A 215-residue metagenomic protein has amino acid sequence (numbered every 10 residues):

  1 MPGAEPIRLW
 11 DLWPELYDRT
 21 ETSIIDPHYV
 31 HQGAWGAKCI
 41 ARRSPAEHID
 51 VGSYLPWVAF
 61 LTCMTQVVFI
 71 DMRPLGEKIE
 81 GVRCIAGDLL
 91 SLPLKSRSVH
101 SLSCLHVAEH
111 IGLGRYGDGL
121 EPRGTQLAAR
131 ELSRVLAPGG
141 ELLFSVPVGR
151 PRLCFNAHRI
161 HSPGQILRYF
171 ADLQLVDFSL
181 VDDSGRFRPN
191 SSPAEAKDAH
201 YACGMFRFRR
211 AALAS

Functional and structural regions predicted by a protein language model:
M1-S91, R97, L105, A212-S215: Conserved N-terminal segment of class I S-adenosyl-L-methionine
T62, A137, A171: Short conserved AdoMet
L89-S101, A129-V135: Short amphipathic alpha-helices and their capping/turn segments at secondary-structure boundaries
S103, A108, G112: A conserved beta-strand element that flanks and buttresses the S-adenosyl-L-methionine
L113-D118: Conserved catalytic-core motifs of eukaryotic protein kinase domains, centered on the activation segment
L120-E141: A short glycine-rich, Lys/Arg-flanked "PGG" loop and its adjoining helix->strand segment in the class I
P122-R123, F144, G149-R168: Acceptor-substrate binding/catalytic loop of class I
P163-L213: Class I S-adenosyl-L-methionine
